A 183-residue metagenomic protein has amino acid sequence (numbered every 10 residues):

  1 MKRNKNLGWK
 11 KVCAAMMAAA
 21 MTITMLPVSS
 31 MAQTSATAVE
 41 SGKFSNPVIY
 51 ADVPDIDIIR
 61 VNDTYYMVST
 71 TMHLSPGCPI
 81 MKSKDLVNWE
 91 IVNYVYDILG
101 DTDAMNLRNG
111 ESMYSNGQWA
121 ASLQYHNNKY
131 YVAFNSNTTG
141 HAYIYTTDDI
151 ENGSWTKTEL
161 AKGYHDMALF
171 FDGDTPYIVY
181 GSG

Functional and structural regions predicted by a protein language model:
R3-M16: Bacterial N-terminal signal peptides that target proteins for export
R3-N4, S30-Q33: A composition-driven signal for long, intrinsically disordered, charge-rich low-complexity tracts
K10-V12, T24, T139: Residues at the start of alpha-helices and the adjacent loop-to-helix junctions
T22-M31: C-terminal segment of classical bacterial N-terminal signal peptides
Q33-G183: Carbohydrate-active catalytic/glycan-binding domains of CAZyme proteins, especially the secreted or lumenal ectodomains
